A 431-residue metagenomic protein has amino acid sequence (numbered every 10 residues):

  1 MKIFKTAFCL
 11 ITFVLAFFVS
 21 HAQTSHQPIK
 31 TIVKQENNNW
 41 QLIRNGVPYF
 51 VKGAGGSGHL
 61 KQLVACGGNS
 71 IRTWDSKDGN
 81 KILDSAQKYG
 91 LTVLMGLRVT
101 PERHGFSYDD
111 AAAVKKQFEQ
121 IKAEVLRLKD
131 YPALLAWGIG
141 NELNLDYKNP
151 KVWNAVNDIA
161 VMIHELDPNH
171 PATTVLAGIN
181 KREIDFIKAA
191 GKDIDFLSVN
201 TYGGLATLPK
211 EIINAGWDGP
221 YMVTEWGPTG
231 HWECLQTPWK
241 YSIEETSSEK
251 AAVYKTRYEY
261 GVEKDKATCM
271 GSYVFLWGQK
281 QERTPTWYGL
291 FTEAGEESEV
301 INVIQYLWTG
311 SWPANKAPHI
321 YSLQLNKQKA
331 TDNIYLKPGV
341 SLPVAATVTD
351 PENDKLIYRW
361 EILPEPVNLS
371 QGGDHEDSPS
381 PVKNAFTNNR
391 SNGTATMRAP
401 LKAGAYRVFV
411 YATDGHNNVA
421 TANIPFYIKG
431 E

Functional and structural regions predicted by a protein language model:
M1-S25: Bacterial Sec-dependent N-terminal signal peptides
V33-N37, I43-I194, A206-T207, W217 (+5 more regions): Active-site mouth of glycoside hydrolases
E36, R44, P48-G53, V64 (+4 more regions): Substrate-binding clefts and catalytic carboxylate motifs of secreted carbohydrate-active enzymes
V175, S198-V199, Y221-E225: Active-site neighborhood of phospho(di)ester-bond hydrolases with catalytic His/Asp-centered motifs
G178-E211, H231-P238, G278-P285: Substrate-binding cleft/loops of secretory-pathway carbohydrate-active enzymes
R398-G404, H416: Short, surface-exposed loop/turn segments at beta-strand-coil junctions that are enriched for proline with nearby
A422-I428: C-terminal edge beta-strand
